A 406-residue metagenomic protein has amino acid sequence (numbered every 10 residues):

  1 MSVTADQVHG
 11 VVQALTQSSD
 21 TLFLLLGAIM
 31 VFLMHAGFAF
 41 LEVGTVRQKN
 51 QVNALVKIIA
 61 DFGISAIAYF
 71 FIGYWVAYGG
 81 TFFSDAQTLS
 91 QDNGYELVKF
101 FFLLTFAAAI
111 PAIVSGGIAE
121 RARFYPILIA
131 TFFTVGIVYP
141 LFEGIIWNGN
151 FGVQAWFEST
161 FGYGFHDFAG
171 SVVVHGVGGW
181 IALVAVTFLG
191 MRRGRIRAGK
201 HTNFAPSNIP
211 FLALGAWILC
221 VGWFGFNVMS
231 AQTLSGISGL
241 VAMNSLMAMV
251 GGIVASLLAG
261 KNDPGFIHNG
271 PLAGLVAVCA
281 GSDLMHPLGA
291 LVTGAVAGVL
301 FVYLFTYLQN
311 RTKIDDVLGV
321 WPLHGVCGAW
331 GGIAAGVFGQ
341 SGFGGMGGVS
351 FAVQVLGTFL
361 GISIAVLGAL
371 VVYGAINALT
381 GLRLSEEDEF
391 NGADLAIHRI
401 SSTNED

Functional and structural regions predicted by a protein language model:
S2-D406: Hydrophobic alpha-helical transmembrane bundles of multi-pass membrane proteins
